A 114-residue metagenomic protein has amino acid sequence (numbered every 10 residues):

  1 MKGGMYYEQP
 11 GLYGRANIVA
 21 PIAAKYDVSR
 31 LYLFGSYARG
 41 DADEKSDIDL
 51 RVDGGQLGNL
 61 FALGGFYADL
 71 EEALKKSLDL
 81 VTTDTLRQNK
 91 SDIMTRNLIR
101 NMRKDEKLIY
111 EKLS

Functional and structural regions predicted by a protein language model:
M1-R30, R39-G40, G55-S114: Catalytic core of pol beta-like nucleotidyltransferases
E44-S46: A short, glycine/Asx- and small/polar-enriched loop/turn that sits immediately N-terminal to a beta-strand
